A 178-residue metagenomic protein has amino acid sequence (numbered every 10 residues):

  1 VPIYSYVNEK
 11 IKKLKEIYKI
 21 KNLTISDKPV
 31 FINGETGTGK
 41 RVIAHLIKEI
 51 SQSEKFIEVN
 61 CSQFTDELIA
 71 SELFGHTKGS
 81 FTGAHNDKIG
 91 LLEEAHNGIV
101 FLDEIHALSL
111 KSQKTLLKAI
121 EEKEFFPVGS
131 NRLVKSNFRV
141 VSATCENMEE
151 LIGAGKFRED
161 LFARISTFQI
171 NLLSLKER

Functional and structural regions predicted by a protein language model:
P2-K135, V140-N147, L151, S174-E177: AAA+ ATPase active-site-proximal loops
T65, R164-S166: Short amphipathic alpha-helical segments, especially helix-boundary/capping motifs
G153-F157: Charged helix-capping and loop-helix junction motifs
S166-R178: Interdomain coupling/hinge region of P-loop NTPase helicase/AAA+ cores
